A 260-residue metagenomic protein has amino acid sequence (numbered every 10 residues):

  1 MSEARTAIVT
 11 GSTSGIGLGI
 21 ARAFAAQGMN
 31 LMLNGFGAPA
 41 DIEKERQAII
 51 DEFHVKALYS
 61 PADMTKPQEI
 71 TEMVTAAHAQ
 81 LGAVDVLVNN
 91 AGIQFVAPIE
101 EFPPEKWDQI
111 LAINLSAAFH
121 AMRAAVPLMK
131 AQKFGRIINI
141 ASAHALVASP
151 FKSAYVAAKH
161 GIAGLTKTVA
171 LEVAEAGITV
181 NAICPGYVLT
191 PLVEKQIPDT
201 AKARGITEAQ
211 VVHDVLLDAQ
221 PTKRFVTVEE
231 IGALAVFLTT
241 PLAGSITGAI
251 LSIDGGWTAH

Functional and structural regions predicted by a protein language model:
T13-G15: Conserved glycine-rich cofactor-binding loop
L81, F119-M122, F134, T222-I253 (+1 more regions): C-terminal substrate-recognition "lid" of short-chain dehydrogenase/reductases
P98-I99, K106-L111, I137, L216: Substrate-binding pocket helix/loop in short-chain dehydrogenase/reductase
M122, A158, T166: Active-site helix of classical SDR
P127, L171-E172, G244: Alpha-helical segment proximal to the catalytic Tyr-Lys
S142: Residue(s) in the substrate-gating loop at a strand-loop-helix junction that position the organic substrate next
A174, T179, I246-G248: Short, small/polar-rich loop/turn modules that mediate ligand/substrate recognition or access, typified
